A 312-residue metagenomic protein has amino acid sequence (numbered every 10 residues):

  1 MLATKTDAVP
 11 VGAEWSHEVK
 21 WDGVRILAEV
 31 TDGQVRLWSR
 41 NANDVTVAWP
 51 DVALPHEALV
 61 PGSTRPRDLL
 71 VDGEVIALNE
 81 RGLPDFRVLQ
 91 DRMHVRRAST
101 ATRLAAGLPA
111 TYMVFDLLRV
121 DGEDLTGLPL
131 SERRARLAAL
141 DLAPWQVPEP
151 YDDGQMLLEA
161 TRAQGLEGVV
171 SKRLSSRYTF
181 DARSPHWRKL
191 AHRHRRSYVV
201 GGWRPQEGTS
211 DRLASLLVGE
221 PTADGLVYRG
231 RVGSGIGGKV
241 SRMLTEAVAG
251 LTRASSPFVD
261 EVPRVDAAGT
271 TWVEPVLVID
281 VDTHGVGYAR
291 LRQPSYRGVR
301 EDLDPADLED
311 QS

Functional and structural regions predicted by a protein language model:
M1-S312: Catalytic cores of nucleic-acid ligases and guanylyltransferases
